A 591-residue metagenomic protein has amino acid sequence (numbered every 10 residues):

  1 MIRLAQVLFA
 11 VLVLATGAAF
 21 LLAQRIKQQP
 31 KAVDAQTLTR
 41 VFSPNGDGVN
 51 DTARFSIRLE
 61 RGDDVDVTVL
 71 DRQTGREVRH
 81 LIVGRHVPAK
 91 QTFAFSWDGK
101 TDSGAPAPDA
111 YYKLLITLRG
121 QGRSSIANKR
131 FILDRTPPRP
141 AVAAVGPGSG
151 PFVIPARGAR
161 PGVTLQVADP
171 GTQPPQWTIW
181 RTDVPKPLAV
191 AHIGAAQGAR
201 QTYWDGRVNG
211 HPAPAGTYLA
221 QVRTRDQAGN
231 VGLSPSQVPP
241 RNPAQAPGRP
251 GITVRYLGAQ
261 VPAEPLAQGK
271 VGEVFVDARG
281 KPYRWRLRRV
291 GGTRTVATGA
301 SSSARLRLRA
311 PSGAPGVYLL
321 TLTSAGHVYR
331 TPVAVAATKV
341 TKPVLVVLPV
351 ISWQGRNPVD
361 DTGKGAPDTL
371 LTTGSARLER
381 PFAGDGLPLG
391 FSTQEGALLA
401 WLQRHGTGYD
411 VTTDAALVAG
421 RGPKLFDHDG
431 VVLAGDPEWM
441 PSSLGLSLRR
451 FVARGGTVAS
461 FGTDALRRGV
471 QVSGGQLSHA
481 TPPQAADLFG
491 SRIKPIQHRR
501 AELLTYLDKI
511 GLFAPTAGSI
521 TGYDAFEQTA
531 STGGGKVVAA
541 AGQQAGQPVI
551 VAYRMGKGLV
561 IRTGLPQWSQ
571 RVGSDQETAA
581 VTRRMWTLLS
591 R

Functional and structural regions predicted by a protein language model:
I2-V11, G17-A244, P250: Short loop/turn motifs at secondary-structure boundaries
R58, A244-T338: Beta-strand-enriched, solvent-exposed domains that form extended recognition/catalytic surfaces
V78-R79, L188-A191, A297, A539 (+1 more regions): A structural microfeature
A141-P170, P250-P282, K342-L370: Compositionally biased low-complexity segments at domain edges in trafficked proteins and select soluble regulators
A297, L306-R309, G386-G474, Q570: Helical hinge/lid and interdomain linker segments adjacent to catalytic or ligand-binding clefts that mediate domain
P315-V317, L322-D427, S569, W586-R591: Aromatic-Pro/Gly-enriched surface loop or interdomain linker that acts as a lid/target-recognition segment
T341, R554-I561: Beta-strand-turn-beta hairpins that frame and shape the catalytic cleft of phosphate-ester-processing enzymes
S460-V549, R554-G556: An acidic, glycine-rich "communication" segment
